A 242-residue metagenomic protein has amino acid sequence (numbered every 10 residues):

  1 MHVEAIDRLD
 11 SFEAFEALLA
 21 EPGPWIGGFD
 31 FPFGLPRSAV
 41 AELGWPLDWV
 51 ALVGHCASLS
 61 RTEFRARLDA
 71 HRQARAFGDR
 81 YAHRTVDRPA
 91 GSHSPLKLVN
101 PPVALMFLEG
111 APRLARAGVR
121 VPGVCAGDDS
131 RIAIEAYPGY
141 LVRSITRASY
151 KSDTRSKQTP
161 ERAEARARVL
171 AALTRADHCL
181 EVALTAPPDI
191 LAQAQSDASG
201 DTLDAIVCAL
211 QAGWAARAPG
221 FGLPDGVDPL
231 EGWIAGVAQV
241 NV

Functional and structural regions predicted by a protein language model:
M1-V242: RNase H-like (RuvC/DEDD) metal-dependent nuclease/polynucleotide-processing core
